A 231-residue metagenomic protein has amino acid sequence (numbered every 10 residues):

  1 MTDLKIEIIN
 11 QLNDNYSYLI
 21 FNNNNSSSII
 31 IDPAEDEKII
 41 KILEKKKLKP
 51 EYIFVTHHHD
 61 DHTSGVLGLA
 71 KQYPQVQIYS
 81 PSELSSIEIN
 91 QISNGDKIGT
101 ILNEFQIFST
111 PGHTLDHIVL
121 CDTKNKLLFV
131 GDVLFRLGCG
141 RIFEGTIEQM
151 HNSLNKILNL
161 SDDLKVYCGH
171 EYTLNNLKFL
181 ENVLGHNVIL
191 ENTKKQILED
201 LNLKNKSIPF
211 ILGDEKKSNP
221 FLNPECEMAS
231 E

Functional and structural regions predicted by a protein language model:
M1-K46, V119-G131: Conserved beta-strand hairpin/beta-sheet module of binuclear metal-dependent hydrolase folds, prominently
I8, L19, K97-T123, L127-L128 (+1 more regions): Core dinuclear metal-dependent hydrolase active-site scaffold
I20, D32, H57, L69 (+5 more regions): Divalent metal-coordination and catalytic microenvironments
S28, E35-Q106, Q196: Active-site HxH/HxHxD metal-binding segment of metal-dependent hydrolases
P33-E35, H58, E83, H113-T114 (+4 more regions): Active-site metal-binding loops of divalent metal-dependent hydrolases
I53-T63, F108-L115, Y167-T173: Histidine-centered catalytic micro-motifs
G138-L164: Active-site-adjacent loop/tail segments of enzyme domains
N155-K165, L174-E231: Accessory terminal helices/loops
